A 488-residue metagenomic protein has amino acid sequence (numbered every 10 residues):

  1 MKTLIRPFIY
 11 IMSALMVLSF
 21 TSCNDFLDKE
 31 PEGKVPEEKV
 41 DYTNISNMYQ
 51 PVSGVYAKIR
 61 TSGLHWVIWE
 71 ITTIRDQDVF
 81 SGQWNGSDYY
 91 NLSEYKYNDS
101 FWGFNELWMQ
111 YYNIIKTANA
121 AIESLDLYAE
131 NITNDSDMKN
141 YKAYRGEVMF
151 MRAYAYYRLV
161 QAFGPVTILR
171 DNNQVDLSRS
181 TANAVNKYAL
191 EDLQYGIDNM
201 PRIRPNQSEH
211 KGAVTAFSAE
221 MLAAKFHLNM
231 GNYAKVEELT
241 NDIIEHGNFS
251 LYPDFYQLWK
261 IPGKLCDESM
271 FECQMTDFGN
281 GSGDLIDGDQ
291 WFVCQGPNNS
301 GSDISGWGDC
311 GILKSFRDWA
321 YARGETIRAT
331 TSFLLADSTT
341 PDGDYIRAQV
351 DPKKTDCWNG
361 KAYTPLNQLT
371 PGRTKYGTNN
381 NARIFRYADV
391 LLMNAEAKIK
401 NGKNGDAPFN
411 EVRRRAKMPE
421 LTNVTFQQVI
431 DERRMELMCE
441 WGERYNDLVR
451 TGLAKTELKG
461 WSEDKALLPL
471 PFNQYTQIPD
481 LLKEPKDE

Functional and structural regions predicted by a protein language model:
M1-E32: Bacterial Sec-dependent N-terminal signal peptides
C23-F26, Q83, Y111-I114, Y188 (+7 more regions): Long, intrinsically disordered, low-complexity segments
C23-I71, T240, P471, P479-E488: Membrane-proximal, proline-rich intrinsically disordered regions
E38-Y42, S46, H65-G86, V166-R170 (+4 more regions): Short, surface-exposed recognition loops and adjoining beta-strand edges that mediate ligand/DNA contacts, enriched
I45-G63, W84-A162, V175-A184, L193-P205 (+3 more regions): Conserved, well-structured interaction surfaces
D318-R386: Flexible, polar/acidic helix-loop-strand segments at domain edges
